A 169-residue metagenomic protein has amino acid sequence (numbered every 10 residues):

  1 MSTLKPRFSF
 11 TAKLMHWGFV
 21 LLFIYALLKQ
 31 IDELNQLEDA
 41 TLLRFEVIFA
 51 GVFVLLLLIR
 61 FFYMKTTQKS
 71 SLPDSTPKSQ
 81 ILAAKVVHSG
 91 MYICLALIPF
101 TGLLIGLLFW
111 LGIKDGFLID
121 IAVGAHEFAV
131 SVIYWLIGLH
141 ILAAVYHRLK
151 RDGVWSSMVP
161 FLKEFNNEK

Functional and structural regions predicted by a protein language model:
M1-K169: Membrane-embedded alpha-helical bundles that constitute the cytochrome b-like, heme-associated redox core of multi-pass
